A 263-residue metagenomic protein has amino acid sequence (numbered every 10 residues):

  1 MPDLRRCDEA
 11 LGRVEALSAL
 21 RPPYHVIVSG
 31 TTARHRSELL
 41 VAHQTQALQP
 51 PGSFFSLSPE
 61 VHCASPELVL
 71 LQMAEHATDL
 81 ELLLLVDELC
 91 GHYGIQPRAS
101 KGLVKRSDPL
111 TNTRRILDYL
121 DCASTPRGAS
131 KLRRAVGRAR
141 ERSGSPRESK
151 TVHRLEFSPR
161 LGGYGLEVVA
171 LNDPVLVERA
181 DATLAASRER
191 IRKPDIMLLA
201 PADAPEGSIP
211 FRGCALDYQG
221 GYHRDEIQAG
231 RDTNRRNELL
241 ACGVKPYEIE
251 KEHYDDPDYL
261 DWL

Functional and structural regions predicted by a protein language model:
M1-R127: Short gly/ser-rich loop at a beta-strand->alpha-helix junction or flexible surface loop bordering the NTP-binding
L103-L263: Surface segments flanking catalytic/ligand-binding clefts of nucleic-acid enzymes
